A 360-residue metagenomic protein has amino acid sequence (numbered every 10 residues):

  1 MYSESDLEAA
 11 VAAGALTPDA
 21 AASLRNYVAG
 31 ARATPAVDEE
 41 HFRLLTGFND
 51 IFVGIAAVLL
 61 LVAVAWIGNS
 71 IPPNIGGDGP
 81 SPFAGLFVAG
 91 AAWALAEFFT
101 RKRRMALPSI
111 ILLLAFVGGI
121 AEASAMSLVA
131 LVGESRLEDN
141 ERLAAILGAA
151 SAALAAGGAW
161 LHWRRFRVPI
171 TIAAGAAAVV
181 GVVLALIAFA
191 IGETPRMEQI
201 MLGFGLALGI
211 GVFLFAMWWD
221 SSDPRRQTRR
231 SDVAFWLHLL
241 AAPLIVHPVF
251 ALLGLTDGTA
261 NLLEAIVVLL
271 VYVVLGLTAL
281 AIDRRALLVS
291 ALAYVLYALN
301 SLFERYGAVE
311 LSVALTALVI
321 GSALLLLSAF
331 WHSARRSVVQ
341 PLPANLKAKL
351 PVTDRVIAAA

Functional and structural regions predicted by a protein language model:
M1-A360: Alpha-helical multi-pass membrane segments and their bilayer interfacial helix-loop junctions
